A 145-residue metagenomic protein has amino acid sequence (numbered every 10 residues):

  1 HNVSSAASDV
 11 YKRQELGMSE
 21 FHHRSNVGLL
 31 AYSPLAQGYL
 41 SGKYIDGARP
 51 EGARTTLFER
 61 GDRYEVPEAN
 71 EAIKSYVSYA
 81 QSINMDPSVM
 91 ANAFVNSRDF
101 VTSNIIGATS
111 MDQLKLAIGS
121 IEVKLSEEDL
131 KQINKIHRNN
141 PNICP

Functional and structural regions predicted by a protein language model:
H1-A7, Y11: Single conserved hydrophobic/aromatic residue that forms the stacking wall/gate of nucleotide- or nucleobase-binding
A6, G17, T109-D112, E128: Cytosolic histidine kinase catalytic core of two-component systems
E15, L40-I45, C144-P145: Short aromatic-enriched loop/helix-cap "lid" or pocket-rim segments at secondary-structure transitions that line
L16-E20, A93: Alpha-helical segments flanking ligand/cofactor-binding loops in enzyme cores
E20-Y79: Glycine-rich, positively charged active-site loop/lid region within alpha/beta enzyme cores that binds and organizes
H22, L29-Y32, M90, L114 (+1 more regions): Conserved, mostly hydrophobic/aromatic
P34, D62-E122: Conserved short secondary-structure transition element at the edge of the structured enzyme core that lines
K124-N134, N139-I143: Extended hydrophobic/aromatic segments used for targeting, binding, or gating
